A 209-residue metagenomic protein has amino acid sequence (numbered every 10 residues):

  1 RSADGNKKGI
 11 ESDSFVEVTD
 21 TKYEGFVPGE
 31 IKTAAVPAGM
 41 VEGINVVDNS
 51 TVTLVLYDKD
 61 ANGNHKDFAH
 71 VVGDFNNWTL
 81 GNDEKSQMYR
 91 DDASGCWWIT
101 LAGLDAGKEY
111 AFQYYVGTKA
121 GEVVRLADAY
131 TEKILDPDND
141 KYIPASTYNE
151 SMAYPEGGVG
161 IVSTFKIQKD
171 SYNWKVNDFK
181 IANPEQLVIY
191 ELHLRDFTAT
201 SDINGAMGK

Functional and structural regions predicted by a protein language model:
A3-E17, V55-E109, G117-N139: Aromatic-rich carbohydrate-binding modules that target alpha-glucans
D4, V18-I31: Intrinsically disordered, low-complexity polar regions and short flexible loop motifs
G25-V72, E122-L187: Basic K/R-rich, polyanion-interacting modules in nucleoproteins and related proteins
G81, G95, T100-A102, G107 (+2 more regions): N-terminal, helix-rich and Lys/Arg-enriched segments in bacterial and organellar proteins
Y114, L192: Conserved, mostly hydrophobic/aromatic
N183, H193-K209: A conserved hydrophobic secondary-structure block that centers on an alpha-helix together with its immediately flanking
